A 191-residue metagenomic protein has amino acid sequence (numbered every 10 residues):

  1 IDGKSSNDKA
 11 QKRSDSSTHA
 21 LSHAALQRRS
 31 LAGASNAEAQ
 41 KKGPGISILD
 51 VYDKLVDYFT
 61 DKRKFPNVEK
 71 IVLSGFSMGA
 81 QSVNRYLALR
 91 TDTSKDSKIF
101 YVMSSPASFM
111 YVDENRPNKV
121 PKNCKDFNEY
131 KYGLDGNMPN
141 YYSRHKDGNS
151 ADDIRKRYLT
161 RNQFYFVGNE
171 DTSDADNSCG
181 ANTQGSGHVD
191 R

Functional and structural regions predicted by a protein language model:
I1-D8, A181: N-terminal cap/lid subdomain of alpha/beta-hydrolase-fold enzymes
H19-L21, A25-K64: Alpha/beta-hydrolase active-site loop
T60-P66, T172-N177: Substrate-binding/catalytic groove segments of enzymes that remodel or degrade extracellular structural polymers
F65-N67, M78, T93-D96, R155-T160: Extracellular/periplasmic catalytic domains that process cell-envelope and extracellular macromolecules
K70-V72, F100: Residue in the alpha/beta-hydrolase core beta-strand immediately N-terminal to the catalytic nucleophile
G75-G79, V83: Gly/Ala-rich beta-loop-alpha elbow adjacent to hydrolase catalytic centers
R85-I99: Conserved hydrolase catalytic core segment
F100-R191: The feature captures the conserved acid-bearing segment of alpha/beta-hydrolase catalytic domains
